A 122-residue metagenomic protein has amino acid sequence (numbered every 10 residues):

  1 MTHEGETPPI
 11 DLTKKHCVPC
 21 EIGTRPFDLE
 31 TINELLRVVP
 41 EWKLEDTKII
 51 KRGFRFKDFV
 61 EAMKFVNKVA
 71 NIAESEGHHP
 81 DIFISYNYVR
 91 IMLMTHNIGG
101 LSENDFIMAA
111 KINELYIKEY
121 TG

Functional and structural regions predicted by a protein language model:
M1-E41, E45-M63, N67-G122: Long, contiguous binding/interaction regions
